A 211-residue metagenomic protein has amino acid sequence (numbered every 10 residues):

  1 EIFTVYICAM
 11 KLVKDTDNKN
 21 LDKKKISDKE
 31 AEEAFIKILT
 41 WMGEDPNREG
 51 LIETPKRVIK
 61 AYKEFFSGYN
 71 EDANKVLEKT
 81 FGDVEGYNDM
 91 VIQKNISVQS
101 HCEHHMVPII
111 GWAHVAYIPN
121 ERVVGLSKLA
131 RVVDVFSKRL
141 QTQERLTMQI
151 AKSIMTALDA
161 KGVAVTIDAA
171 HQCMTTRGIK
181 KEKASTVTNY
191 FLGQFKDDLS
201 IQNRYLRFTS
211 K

Functional and structural regions predicted by a protein language model:
I2-I7: Short, positively charged and aromatic/hydrophobic N-terminal segments
M10-K211: A domain-level signal for the structural core that forms small-molecule/cofactor-binding pockets and catalytic centers
